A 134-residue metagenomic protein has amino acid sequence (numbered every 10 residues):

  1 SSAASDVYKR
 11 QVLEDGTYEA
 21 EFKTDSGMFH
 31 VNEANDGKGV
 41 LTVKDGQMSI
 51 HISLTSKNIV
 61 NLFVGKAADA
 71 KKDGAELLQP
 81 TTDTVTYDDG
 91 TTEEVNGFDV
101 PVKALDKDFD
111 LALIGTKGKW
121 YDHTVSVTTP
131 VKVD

Functional and structural regions predicted by a protein language model:
S1-Y8: Short, small-residue-biased leader/transition segments that mark boundaries at the very start of proteins
K9-G39: Transition segment at domain starts
L13-Y18, G46, L105-K107: A glycine-anchored, Pro-Gly-centered beta-turn/N-cap motif
H30-L54: Short, surface-exposed binding/anchoring microloops in extracellular/periplasmic proteins
T55-I59: Short proline/glycine-enriched turn/loop motifs at strand-loop junctions of beta-rich domains
V60-K72: Short, surface-exposed beta-strand/strand-loop-strand elements in extracellular ectodomains
K72-Y87: Solvent-exposed serine/threonine-rich low-complexity stretches and specific carbohydrate-binding patches
V85-D134: Helix-rich interaction surfaces within compact, conserved domain-sized segments that mediate assembly or partner
